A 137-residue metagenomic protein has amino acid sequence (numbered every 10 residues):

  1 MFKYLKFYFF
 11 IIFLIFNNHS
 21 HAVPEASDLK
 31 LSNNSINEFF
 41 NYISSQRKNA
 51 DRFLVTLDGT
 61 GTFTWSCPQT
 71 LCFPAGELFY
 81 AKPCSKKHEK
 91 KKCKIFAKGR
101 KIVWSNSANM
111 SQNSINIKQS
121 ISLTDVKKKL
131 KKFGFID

Functional and structural regions predicted by a protein language model:
M1-A22: Classical Sec-dependent N-terminal signal peptides that target proteins to the secretory pathway
H21-D137: Secreted/extracellular ectodomain signature
